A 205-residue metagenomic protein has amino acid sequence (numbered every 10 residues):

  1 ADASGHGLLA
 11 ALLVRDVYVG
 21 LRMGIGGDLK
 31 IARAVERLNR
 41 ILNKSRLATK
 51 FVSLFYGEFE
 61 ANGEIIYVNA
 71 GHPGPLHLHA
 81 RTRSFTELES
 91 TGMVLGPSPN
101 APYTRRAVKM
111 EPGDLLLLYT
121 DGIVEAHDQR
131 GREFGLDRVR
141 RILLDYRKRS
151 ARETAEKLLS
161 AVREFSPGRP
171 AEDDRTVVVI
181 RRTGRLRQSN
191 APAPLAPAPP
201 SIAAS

Functional and structural regions predicted by a protein language model:
A1-S4, L8-L9, L13-V14, Y18-S205: Conserved subregion of the PPM/PP2C metallophosphatase catalytic domain
